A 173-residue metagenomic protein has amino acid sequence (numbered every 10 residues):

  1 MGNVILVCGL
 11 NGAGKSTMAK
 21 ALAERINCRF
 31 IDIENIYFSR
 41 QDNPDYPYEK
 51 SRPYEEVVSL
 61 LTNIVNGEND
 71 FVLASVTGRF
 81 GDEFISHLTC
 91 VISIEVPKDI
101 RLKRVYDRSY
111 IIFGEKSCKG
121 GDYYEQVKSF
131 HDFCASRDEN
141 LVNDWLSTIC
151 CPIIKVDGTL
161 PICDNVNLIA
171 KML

Functional and structural regions predicted by a protein language model:
M1-V4, N69: Pre-Walker A (Motif I) flank of P-loop NTPase domains
V7: Hydrophobic anchor at the beta1->P-loop junction of P-loop NTPases
L10: P-loop (Walker A) phosphate-binding loop of NTP-binding proteins
A13: ATP-binding Walker
S16: Walker A/P-loop
K20, E24-T62: Conserved substrate/cofactor phosphate-moiety recognition/catalytic segment in nucleotide-dependent phosphotransferases
H87-R108: Conserved phosphate-donor/acceptor-positioning beta-strand/loop module used by diverse small-molecule
G114-N165: Small-molecule kinase domains that catalyze NTP-dependent phosphoryl transfer to phosphate-bearing small molecules
